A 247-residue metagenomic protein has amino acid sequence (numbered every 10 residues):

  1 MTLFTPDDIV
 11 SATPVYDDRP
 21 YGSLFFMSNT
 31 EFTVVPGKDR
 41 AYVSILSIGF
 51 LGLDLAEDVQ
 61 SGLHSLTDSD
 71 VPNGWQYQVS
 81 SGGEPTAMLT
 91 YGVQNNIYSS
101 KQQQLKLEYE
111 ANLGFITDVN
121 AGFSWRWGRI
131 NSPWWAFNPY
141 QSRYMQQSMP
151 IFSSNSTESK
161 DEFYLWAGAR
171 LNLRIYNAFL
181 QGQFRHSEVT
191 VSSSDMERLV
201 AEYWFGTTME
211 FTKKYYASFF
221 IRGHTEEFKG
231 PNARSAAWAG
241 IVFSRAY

Functional and structural regions predicted by a protein language model:
M1-L3, L46-G52, L107-F115, W125 (+3 more regions): Transmembrane beta-barrel strands of outer-membrane/channel proteins
M1-Q60: Long, hydrophobic/aromatic-enriched structural stretches that serve as scaffold segments
D7-S11, I130-Y247: Outer membrane beta-barrel transmembrane domains
A12-D17, P72-Q78, E108, V189-S193 (+1 more regions): Extracellular loop and loop/strand-boundary signature of outer-membrane beta-barrel proteins
Y21-F25, Y42, S81-L89, Q103 (+4 more regions): Residues that define the transmembrane beta-barrel architecture of outer-membrane proteins
E31-T33, Y91-I97, L113, W125-W127 (+3 more regions): Residue-level signature of outer-membrane beta-barrel architecture
V34-P36, N96-S100, G128-I130, K160 (+1 more regions): Outer-membrane beta-barrel channels and translocator barrels
D54-G82: Short, flexible helix-coil linker/hinge segments at the edges of structured domains or between repeats
